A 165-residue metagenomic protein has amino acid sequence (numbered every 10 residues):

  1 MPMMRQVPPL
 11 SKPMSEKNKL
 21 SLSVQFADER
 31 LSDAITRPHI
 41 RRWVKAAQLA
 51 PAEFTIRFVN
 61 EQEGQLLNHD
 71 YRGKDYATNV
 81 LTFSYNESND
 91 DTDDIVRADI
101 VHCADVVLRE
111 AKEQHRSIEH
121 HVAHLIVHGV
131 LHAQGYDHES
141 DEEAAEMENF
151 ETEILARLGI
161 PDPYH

Functional and structural regions predicted by a protein language model:
M1-V122, A133-H165: An acidic/histidine-cluster motif and surrounding catalytic segment that typifies divalent-metal-assisted enzyme active
